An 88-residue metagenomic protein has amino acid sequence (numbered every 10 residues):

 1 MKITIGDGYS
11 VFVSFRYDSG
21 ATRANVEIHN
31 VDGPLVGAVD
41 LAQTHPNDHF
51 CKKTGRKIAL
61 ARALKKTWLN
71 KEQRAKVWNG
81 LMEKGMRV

Functional and structural regions predicted by a protein language model:
M1-V88: Catalytic phosphate/metal-binding cores of nucleic-acid and nucleotide-processing enzymes, i.e., regions that mediate
